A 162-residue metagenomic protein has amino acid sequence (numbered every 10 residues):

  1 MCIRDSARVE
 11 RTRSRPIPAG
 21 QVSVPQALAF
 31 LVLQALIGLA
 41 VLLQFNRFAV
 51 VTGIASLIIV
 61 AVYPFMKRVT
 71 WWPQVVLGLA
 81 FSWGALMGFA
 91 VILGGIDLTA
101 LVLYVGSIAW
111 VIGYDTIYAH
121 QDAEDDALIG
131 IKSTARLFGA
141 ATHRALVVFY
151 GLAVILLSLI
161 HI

Functional and structural regions predicted by a protein language model:
M1-I3, I162: Short, small-residue-biased leader/transition segments that mark boundaries at the very start of proteins
R4-S6, W83: Cysteine-centered, disulfide-bonded loop motifs in secreted/extracellular proteins
A7-G53, L128-I160: Multi-pass membrane catalytic core of lipid/isoprenoid biosynthesis enzymes
R15-V102: Intramembrane alpha-helical segments
V22, W72, Y114, Q121 (+1 more regions): Single, functionally critical "micro-switch" positions that shape active/binding sites and transmembrane helices
F48, I112-E124, L128-I131: Membrane-embedded alpha-helices of multi-pass transport/permease systems
V60-P64, G106-Y114, Y118: Alpha-helical transmembrane segments of multi-pass membrane proteins
